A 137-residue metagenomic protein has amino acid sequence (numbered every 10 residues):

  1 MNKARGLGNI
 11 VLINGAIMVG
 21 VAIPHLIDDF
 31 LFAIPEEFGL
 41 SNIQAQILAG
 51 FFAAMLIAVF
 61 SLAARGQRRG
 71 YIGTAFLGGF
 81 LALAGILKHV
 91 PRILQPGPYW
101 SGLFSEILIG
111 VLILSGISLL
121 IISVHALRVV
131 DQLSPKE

Functional and structural regions predicted by a protein language model:
M1-G6: Short, Lys/Arg-rich, polar N-terminal cytosolic tail immediately upstream of the first transmembrane signal-anchor
G8-I13, I109-K136: Membrane-water interface at the C-terminal end of transmembrane alpha helices
I13-Q44: Hydrophobic transmembrane helix segments
M18-I27, G78-K88: Aromatic-anchored segments of alpha-helical transmembrane domains
L26-P35, L87-G97: Juxtamembrane "helix-exit" motif on the non-cytosolic side of transmembrane helices
I34-Q46, G97-G110: Non-cytosolic membrane-interface motifs at loop->transmembrane helix junctions
G50-I57: Core segments of transmembrane alpha-helices that mediate helix-helix packing or line hydrophobic substrate/ligand
F60-L83: Loop-to-transmembrane helix junctions at the membrane interface
